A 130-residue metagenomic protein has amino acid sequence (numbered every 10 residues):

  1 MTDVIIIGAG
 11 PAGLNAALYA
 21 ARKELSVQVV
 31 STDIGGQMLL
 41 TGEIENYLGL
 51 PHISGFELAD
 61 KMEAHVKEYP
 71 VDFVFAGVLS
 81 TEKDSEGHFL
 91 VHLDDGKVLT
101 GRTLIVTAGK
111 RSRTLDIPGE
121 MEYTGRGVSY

Functional and structural regions predicted by a protein language model:
M1-I5, G35, F73-Y130: FAD-binding core/adjacent interface of flavoenzyme oxidoreductases
D3-Q28: N-terminal Rossmann-like FAD-binding beta1-loop-alpha1 element of flavoenzymes
L14-L18, A64, V106: A broad detector of short, well-ordered amphipathic alpha-helices that serve as recognition/interaction surfaces
A20-A21, G42-E45, P118-E122: Short, glycine/charged-enriched secondary-structure capping and boundary segments
E24-S26, P70, G125: A generic structural signal for alpha->beta connector loops
S26-L39: N-terminal glycine-rich anion-binding loops that anchor highly charged ligand groups
L39-V98: N-terminal Rossmann-like dinucleotide/flavin-binding domain of flavoprotein oxidoreductases that bind FAD/FMN
